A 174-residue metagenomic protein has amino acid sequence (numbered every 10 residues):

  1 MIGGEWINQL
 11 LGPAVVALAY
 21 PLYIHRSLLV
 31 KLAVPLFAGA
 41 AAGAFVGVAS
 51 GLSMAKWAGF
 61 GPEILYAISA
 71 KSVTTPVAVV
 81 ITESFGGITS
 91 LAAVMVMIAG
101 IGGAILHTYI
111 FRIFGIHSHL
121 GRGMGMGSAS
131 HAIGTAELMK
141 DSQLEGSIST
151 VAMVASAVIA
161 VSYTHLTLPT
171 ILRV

Functional and structural regions predicted by a protein language model:
M1-P21, K31-G39, G43: Helical membrane-embedded segments and adjacent short helical loop/helix-boundary regions of multi-pass membrane
P13-A17, P21, A44-K56, T75-V79 (+3 more regions): Transmembrane alpha-helical segments of multi-pass membrane transport proteins and ion-pumping complexes
P21-I24, L28-A33, K56-W57, V80-M95: Helix-loop-helix hairpins and the membrane-proximal interhelical loops of multi-pass alpha-helical transport proteins
H25, F60, T108-G121: Membrane-embedded helical hairpins/re-entrant loop segments and their flanking transmembrane helices within multi-pass
L29-I81: Hydrophobic, well-structured mid-protein blocks that either form specific transmembrane helices
I64-L91, M97-I98, H117-A155: Alpha-helical membrane segments and immediately flanking helix-loop junctions that form or couple to the substrate/ion
T164-T170: Conserved small/polar residues in nucleotide/adenosyl-binding loops
